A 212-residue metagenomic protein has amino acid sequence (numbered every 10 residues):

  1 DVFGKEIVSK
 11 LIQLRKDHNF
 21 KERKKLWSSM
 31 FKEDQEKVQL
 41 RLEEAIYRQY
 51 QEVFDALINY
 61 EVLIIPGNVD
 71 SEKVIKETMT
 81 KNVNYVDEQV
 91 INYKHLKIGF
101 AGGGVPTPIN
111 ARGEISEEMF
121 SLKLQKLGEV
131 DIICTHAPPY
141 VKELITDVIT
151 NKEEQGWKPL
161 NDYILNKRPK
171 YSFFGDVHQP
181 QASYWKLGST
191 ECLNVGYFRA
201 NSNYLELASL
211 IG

Functional and structural regions predicted by a protein language model:
D1, V130, W157-V177: Proline-aspartate-enriched helix->loop->beta-strand connector
D1-Y93, L165-N166, V195: Core catalytic region of metal-dependent phosphoesterases/phosphodiesterases, especially metallo-beta-lactamase-like
V2-E6, I65-I75, I91, P106-I109 (+3 more regions): Active-site environment of divalent metal-dependent phosphoester hydrolases
V62-G67, I98, S172, C192: Hydrophobic/aromatic residues located in beta-strands of well-ordered beta-sheets within soluble catalytic
V74-N82, T150-N161, W185-R199: Short, electropositive alpha-helical surface patch
V90-H95, R112, D162-N166, Q179-G212: Binuclear metal-dependent phosphoesterase catalytic core
K94-I132, T150-N161: Binuclear metal-dependent hydrolase catalytic cores centered on His/Asp/Glu-rich metal-binding motifs
V130-I149: Active-site rim beta-loop-alpha module in soluble metabolic enzymes
